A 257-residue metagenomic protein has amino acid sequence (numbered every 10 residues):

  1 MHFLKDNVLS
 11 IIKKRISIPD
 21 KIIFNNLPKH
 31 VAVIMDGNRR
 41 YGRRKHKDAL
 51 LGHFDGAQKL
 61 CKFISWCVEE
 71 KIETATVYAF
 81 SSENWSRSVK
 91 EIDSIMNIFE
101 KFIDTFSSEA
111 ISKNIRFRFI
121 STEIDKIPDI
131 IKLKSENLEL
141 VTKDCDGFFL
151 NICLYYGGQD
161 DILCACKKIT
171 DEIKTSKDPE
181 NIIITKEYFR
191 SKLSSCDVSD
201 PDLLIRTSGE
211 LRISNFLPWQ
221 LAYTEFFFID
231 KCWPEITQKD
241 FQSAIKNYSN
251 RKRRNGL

Functional and structural regions predicted by a protein language model:
M1-L257: Flexible, compositionally biased loop and terminal segments
